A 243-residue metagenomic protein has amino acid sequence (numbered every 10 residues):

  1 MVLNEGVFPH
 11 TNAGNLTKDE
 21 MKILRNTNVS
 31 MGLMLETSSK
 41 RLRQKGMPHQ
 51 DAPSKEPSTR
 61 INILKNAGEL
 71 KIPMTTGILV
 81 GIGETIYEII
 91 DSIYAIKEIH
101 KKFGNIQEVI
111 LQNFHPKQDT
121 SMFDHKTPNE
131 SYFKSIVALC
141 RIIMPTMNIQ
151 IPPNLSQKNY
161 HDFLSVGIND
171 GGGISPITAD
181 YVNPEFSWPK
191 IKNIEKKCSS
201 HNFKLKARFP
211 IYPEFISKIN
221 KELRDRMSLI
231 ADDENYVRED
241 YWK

Functional and structural regions predicted by a protein language model:
M1-A67, P73-T76, I82, H100-Q112 (+1 more regions): Core AdoMet radical
N4-E5, I90-K243: Auxiliary Fe-S-binding modules of radical SAM enzymes
V29-L35, G68, T127-Y132, D162: Short low-complexity stretches enriched in small and charged residues
